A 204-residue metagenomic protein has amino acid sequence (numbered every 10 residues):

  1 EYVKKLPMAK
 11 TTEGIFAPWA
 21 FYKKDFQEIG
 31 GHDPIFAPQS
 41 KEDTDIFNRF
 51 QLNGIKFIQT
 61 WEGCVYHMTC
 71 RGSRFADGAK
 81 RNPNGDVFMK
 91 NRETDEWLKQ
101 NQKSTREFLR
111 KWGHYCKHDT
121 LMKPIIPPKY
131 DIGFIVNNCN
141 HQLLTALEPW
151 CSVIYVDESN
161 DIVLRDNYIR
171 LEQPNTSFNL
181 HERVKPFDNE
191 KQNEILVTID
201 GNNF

Functional and structural regions predicted by a protein language model:
E1-T11, A17-A20, K56-F57, A76-Q142 (+2 more regions): C-terminal, non-catalytic tails of nucleotide-sugar-dependent glycosyltransferases
I15, D33, T198-G201: Active-site acidic Asp-centered loop
P18-W19, K24-G30, F36-C64, T69: A short, conserved alpha-helix in the catalytic core of glycosyltransferases
R49, T145-A146: Alpha-helical scaffold elements within enzyme catalytic domains, especially in hydrolases
Q59, Y66-T69, S73-A76, Q142-L143 (+1 more regions): Short catalytic/ligand-binding loop motif for oxyanion handling, primarily in non-cytosolic enzymes, centered on
I135-N140, D157-N160, T198-N203: Structural motif
Y155-N167: Extended, compositionally biased accessory segments flanking or bridging domains
N175-F204: Short, well-ordered secondary-structure micro-motifs within conserved domains or adaptor modules
